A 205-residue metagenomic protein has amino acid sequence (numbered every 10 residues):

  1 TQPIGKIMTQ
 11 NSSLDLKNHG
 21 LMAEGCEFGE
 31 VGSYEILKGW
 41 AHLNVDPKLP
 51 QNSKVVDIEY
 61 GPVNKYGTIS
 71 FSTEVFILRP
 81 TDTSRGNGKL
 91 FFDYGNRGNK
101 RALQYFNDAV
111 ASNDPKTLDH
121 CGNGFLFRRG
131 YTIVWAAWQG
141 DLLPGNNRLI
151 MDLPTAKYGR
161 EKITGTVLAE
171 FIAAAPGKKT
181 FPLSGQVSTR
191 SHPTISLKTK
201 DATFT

Functional and structural regions predicted by a protein language model:
T9-T205: C-terminal His-loop and adjacent cap/lid subdomain of alpha/beta-hydrolase
